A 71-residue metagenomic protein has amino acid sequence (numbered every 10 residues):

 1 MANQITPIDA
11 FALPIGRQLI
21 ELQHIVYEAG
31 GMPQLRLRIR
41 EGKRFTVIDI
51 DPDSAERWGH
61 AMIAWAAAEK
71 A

Functional and structural regions predicted by a protein language model:
M1-A71: Positively charged, low-complexity terminal tracts and the immediately adjacent first secondary-structure elements
